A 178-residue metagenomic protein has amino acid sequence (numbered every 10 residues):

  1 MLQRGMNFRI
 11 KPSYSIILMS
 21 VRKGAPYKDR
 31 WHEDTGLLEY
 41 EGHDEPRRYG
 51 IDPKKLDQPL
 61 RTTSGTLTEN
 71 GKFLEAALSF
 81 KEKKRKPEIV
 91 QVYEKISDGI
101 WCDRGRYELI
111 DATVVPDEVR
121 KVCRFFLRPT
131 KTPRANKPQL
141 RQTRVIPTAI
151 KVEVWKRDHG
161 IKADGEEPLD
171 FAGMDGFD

Functional and structural regions predicted by a protein language model:
M1-C102: Acidic, glycine-rich low-complexity segments with interspersed aromatic residues
I16-S20, F125, I161: Generic recognition of long tandem-repeat/solenoid scaffolds
T62-G65, T143-V145, A149-I150: Hydrophobic transmembrane signal anchors and adjacent membrane-proximal interface regions, especially in viral
V90-V92, Y107-L109, L127, I150 (+1 more regions): Generic hydrophobic secondary-structure signal
K95-R141: Compact mixed alphabeta submodule
I146-D178: Short cysteine-rich loop/turn motifs with clustered Cys
